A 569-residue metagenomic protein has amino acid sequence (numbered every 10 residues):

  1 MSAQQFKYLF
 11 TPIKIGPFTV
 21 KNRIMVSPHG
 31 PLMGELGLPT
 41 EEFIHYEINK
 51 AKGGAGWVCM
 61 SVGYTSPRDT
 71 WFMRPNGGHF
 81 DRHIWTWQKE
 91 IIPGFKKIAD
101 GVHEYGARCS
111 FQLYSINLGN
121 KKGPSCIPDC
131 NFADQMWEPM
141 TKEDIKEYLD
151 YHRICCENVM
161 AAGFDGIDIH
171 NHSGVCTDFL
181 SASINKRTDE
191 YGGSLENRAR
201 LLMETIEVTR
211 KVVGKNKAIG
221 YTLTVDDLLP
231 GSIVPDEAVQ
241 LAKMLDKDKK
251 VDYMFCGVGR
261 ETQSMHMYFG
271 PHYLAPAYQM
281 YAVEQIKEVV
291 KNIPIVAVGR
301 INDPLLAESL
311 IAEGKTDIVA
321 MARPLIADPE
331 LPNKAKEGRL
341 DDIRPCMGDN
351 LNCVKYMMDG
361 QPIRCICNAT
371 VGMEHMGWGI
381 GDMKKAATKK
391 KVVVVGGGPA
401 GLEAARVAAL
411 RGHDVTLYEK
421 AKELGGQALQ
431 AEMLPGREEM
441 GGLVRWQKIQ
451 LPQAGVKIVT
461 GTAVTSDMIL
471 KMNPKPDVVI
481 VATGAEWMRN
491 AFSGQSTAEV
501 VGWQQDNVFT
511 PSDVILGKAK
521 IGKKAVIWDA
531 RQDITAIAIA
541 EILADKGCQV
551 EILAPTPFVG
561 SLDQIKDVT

Functional and structural regions predicted by a protein language model:
M1-V395, P399, E403-L410, D414-V415 (+3 more regions): Flavin-dependent oxidoreductase catalytic cores
V20, R210-I219, Q453, L470-K475 (+2 more regions): Glycine-rich phosphate/diphosphate-binding loops that line cofactor/substrate pockets in enzymes
G220-T224, Q263-S264, G425-A428, K457 (+1 more regions): Short acidic (Asp/Glu) and glycine-rich catalytic loops that position anionic groups and cofactors
L305, A386-Y418, V459-M472, A482-I565: Rossmann-like dinucleotide/flavin-binding elements
G426-P476, D563-T569: N-terminal Rossmann-like dinucleotide/flavin-binding domain of flavoprotein oxidoreductases that bind FAD/FMN
